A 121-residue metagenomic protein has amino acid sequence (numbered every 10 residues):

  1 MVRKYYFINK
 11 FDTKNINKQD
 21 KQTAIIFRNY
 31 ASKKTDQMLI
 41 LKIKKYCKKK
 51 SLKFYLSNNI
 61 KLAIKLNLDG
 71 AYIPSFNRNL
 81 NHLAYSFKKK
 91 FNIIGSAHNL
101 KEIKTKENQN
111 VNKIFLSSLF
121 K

Functional and structural regions predicted by a protein language model:
M1-L80, Y85-N112: Conserved N-terminal beta1-alpha1 strand-loop-helix module at the mouth
L100, L116-K121: Contiguous, function-dense segments enriched for cysteine-driven chemistry and partner/ligand-binding capacity
